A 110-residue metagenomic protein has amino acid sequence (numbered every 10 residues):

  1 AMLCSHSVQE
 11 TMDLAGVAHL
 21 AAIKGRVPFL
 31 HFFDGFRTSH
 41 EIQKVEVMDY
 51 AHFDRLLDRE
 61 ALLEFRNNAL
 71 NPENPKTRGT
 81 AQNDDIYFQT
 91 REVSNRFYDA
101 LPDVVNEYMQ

Functional and structural regions predicted by a protein language model:
A1-G35, V47, R59-E60: Conserved thiamine diphosphate
F29-Q110: Conformationally flexible catalytic loops at phosphate/diphosphate-handling active centers
